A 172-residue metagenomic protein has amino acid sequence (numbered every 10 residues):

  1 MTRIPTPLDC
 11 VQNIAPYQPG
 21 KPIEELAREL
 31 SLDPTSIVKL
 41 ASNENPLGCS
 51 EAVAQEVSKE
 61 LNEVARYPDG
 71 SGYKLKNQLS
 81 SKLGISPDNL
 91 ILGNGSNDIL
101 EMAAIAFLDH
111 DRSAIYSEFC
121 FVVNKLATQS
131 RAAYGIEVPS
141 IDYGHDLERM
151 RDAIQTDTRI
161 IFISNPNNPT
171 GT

Functional and structural regions predicted by a protein language model:
T2-N97, M102: N-terminal small-domain helix-loop-helix segment of the aminotransferase-like
K39, L92, Y116, E137-P139: Structural signal for conserved beta-strand scaffold positions within catalytic alpha/beta enzyme cores
N43-N45, S96-N97, F121, N165-P169: Short glycine-rich anion-binding loops that position phosphate/pyrophosphate groups of nucleotides and phosphorylated
A106-A127, V138: Conserved PLP-anchoring active-site segment centered on the Schiff-base-forming lysine
S130-G135: A short helix-loop-beta submotif of the ANL/AMP-binding
I141-T172: Active-site phosphate-binding strand-loop segment of PLP-dependent enzymes
